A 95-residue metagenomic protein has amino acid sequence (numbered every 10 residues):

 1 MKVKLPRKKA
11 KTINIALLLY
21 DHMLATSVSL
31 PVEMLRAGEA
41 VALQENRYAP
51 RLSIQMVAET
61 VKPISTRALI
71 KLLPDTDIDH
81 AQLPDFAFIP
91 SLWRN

Functional and structural regions predicted by a protein language model:
M1-N95: Extended, subdomain-level signal for the structured scaffold at the beginning of enzyme domains
